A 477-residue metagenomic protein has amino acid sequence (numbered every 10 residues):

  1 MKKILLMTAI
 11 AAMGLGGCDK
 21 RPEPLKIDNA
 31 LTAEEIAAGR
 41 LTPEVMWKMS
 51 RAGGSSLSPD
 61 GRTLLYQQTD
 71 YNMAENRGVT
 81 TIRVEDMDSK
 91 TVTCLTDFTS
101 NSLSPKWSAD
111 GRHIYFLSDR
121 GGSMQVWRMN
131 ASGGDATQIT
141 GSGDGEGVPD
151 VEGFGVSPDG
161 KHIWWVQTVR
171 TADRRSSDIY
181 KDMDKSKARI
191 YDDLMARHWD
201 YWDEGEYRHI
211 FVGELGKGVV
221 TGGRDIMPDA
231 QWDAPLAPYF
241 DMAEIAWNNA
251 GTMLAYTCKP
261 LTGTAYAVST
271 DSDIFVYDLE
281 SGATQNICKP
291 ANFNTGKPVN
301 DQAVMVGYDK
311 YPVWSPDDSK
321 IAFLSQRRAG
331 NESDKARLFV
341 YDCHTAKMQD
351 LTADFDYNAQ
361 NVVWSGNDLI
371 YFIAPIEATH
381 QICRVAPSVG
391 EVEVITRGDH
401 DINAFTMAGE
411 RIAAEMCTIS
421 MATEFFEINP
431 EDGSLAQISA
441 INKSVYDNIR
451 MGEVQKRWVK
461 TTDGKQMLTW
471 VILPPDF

Functional and structural regions predicted by a protein language model:
L15-G17: C-terminal motif of bacterial Sec signal peptides marking the signal peptidase cleavage site
D19-R21: Bacterial signal peptide processing site
E23-D28, V79-T80, T168-D229, M242 (+5 more regions): Predominantly five- to eight-bladed beta-propeller fold
E44-T80: Beta-strand-rich domains and repeat architectures in extracellular enzymes and scaffolds, especially beta-propellers
M49-L64, D97-L117, G143-V166, A196-D203 (+11 more regions): Conserved beta-propeller blade repeats
A74-T80, D119-M124, W202-E206, A265-S272 (+3 more regions): Short, solvent-exposed loop/turn segments at conserved positions within beta-propeller repeat blades
D86-K90, N130-G134, L215-V219, D278-G282 (+3 more regions): Short loop/turn segments that connect beta-strands within beta-propeller blades
N403-F477: Serine-hydrolase catalytic core recognition
